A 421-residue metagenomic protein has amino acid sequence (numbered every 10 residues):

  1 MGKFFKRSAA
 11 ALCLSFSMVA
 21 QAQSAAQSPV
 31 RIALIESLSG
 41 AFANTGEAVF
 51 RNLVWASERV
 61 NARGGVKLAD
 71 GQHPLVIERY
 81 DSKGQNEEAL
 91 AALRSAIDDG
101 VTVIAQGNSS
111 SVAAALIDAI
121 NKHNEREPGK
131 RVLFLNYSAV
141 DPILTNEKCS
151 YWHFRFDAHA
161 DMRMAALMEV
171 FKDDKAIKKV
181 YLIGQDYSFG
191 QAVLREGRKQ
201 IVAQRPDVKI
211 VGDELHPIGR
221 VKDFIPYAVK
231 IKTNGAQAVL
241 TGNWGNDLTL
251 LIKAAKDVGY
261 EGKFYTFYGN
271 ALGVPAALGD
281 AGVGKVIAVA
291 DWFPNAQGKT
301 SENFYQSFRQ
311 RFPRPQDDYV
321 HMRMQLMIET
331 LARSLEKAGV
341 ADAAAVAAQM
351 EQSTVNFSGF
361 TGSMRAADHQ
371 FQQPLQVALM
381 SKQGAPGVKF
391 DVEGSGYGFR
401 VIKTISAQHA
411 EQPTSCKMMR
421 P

Functional and structural regions predicted by a protein language model:
S8-V19: Bacterial N-terminal signal peptides
P29, N44-R51, R63-L144, F156 (+1 more regions): Beta-alpha junction/loop-to-helix N-cap segments that form part of ligand/metal-binding clefts
A33-A56, Y80-N86, S109, I183-A192 (+2 more regions): Extracytoplasmic "Venus flytrap"
T45-G65, R163, S188-D207, T330: Short, solvent-exposed amphipathic alpha-helices that sit in or adjacent to ligand/effector-binding or catalytic
E88-A91, P142-I143, S150-G259, P294-N303: Extracellular/periplasmic Venus flytrap/periplasmic-binding protein
A96-S110, E127-Y137, K179-G184, G235-G245 (+3 more regions): Periplasmic-binding protein-like
S150, I252-L326, L335-K337, A341 (+1 more regions): Extracellular/periplasmic periplasmic-binding protein-like sensory domains
T354-P421: Solvent-exposed, acidic/polar segments of extracytosolic/periplasmic ligand-binding ectodomains
